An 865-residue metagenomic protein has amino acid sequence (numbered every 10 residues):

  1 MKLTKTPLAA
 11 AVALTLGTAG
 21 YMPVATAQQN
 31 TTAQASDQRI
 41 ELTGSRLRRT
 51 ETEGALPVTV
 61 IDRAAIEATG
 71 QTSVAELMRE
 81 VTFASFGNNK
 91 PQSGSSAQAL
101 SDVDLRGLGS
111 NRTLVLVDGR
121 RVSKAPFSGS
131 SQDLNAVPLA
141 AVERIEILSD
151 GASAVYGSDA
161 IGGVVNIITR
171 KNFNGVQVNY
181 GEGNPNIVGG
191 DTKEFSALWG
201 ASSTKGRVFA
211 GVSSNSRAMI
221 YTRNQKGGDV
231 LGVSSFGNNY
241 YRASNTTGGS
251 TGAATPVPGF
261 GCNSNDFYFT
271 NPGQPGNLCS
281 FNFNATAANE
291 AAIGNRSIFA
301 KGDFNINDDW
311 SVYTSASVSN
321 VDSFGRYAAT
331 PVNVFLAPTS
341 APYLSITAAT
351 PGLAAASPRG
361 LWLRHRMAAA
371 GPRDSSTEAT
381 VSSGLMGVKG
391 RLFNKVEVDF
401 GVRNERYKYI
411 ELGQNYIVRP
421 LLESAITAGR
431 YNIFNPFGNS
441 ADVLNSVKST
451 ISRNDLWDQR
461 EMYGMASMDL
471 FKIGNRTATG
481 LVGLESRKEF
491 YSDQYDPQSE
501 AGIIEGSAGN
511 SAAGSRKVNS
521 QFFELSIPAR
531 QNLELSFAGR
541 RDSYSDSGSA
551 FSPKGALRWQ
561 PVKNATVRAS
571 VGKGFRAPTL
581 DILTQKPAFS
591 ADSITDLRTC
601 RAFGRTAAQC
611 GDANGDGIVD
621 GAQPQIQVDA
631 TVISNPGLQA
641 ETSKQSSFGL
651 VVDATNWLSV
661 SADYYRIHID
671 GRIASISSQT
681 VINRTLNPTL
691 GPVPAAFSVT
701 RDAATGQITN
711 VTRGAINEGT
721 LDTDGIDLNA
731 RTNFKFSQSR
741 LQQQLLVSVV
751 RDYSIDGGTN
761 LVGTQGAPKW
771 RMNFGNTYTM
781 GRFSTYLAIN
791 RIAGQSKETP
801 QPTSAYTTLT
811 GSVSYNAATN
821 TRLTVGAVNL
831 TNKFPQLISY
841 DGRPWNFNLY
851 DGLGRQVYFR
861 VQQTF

Functional and structural regions predicted by a protein language model:
M1-V81, S196, G200, G261 (+3 more regions): N-terminal Sec signal peptide and the immediately downstream disordered periplasmic leader that contains the TonB box
T50, A75, R79-R121: Extracytoplasmic beta-strand/coil segments of soluble accessory domains associated with Gram-negative outer-membrane
V74-L77, V81, S101-D104, D133-N135 (+2 more regions): N-terminal periplasmic accessory domains that precede and gate Gram-negative outer-membrane beta-barrel machines
R120-S149: Short acidic/polar hinge/loop motifs at secondary-structure boundaries that mediate gating or recognition
K205-V208, D309-V312, K395-V398, A478 (+7 more regions): Repeated loop/turn-to-beta-strand initiation elements of outer-membrane beta-barrel proteins
I220, N224, L231-S235, G259-I293 (+7 more regions): Surface-exposed, low-complexity loop segments enriched in small/polar and acidic residues
V418, S659, R751, A793-S796 (+1 more regions): C-terminal beta-signal and adjacent terminal beta-strands/loops of Gram-negative outer-membrane beta-barrel proteins
S590, S739-T819, T831: C-terminal beta-barrel architecture of Gram-negative outer-membrane proteins
